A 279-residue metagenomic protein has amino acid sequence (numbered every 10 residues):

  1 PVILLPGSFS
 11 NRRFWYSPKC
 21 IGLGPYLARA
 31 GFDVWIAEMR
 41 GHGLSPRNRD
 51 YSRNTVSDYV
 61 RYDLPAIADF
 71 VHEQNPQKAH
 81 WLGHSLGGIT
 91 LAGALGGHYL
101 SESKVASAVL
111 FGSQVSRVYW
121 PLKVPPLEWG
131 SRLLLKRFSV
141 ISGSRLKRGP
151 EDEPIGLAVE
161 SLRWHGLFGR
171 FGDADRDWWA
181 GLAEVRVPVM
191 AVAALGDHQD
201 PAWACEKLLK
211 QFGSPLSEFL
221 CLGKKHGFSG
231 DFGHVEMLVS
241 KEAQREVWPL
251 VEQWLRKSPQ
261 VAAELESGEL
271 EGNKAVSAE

Functional and structural regions predicted by a protein language model:
V2-M39, G43: Short, surface-exposed "cap/lid" segments of acyl-processing enzymes
M39-N54: Glycine-rich "HGGG/HGxG" loop immediately N-terminal to the catalytic nucleophile of the alpha/beta-hydrolase
N54-H72: Alpha/beta-hydrolase active-site loop
E73, Q77, W81-L82, L86-D173: Alpha/beta-hydrolase-fold enzymes
A191-A193: Short beta-strand/loop motif that positions the catalytic acidic residue of the alpha/beta-hydrolase fold
P201-K210: Short alpha-helix in the alpha/beta-hydrolase fold that links the catalytic acid
F212-D231: Catalytic histidine neighborhood in serine/cysteine hydrolases with alpha/beta-hydrolase-type architecture
K225-E279: Catalytic active-site module of serine/aspartate enzymes centered on a nucleophile-bearing elbow/loop
